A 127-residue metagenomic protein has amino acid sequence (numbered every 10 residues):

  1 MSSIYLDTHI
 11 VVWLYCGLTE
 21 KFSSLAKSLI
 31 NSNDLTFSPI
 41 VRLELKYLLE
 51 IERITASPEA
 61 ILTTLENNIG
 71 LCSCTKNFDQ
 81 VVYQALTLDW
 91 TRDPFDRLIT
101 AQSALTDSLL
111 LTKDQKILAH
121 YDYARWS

Functional and structural regions predicted by a protein language model:
M1-F37, I51-T63, K116: Short, well-structured N-terminal submotif of metal-dependent ribonuclease cores
M1-S3, N68, T100-S127: Acidic, PIN/NYN-like endoribonuclease modules and their adjacent C-terminal/linker elements
T8, F78, D96-R97: Conserved glycosyltransferase catalytic-site signature
V11, R42-L45, I117-L118: A generic structural signal for short hydrophobic patches within well-formed alpha-helices
S38, F95, K113: Replace "coordinates the UDP/GDP/TDP-sugar" with "coordinates nucleotide-activated sugar donors
A60-D89: Acidic catalytic patch
